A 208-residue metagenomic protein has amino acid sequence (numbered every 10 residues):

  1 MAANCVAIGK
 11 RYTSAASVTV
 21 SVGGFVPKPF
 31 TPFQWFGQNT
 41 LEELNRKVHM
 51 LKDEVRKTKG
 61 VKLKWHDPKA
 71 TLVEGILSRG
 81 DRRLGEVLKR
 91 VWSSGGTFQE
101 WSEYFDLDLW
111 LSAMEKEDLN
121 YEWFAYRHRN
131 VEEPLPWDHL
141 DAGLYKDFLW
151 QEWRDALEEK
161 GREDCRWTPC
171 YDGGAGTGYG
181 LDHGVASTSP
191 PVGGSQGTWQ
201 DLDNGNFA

Functional and structural regions predicted by a protein language model:
M1-A2, F33-L44, L77-L84: Short secondary-structure boundary/capping segments
M1-P29, E43-P68: Conserved C-terminal portion of the radical SAM core fold that forms the substrate/S-adenosylmethionine-binding
A3, S17, S21, N39-M50 (+5 more regions): Generic recognition of stable, solvent-exposed alpha-helical segments in well-folded globular domains
V22-G23, F30, E132-W137: Generic secondary-structure boundary/loop-capping signal
P29-P32, V73-E74: Switch/connector loops and helix/strand junctions flanking conserved nucleotide-binding motifs in nucleotide-processing
K57-A208: Radical SAM enzyme core and accessory elements
